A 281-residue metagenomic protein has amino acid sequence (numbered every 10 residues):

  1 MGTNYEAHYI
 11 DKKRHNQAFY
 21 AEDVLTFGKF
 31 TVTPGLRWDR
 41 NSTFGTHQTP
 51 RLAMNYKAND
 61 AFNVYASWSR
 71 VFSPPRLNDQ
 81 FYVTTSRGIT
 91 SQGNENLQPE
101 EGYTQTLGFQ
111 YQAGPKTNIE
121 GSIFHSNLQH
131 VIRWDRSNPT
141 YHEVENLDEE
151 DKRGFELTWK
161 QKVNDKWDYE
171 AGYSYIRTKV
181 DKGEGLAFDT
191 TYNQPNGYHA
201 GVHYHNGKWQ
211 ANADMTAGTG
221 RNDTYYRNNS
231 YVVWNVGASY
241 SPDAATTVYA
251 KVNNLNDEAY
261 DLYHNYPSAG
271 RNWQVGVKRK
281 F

Functional and structural regions predicted by a protein language model:
M1-K13, F44-P50, L77-V83, T90 (+6 more regions): Outer-membrane beta-barrel translocator domains and adjoining extracellular loop/strand segments of Gram-negative
M1-Y5, P34-W38, A66-R70, D79 (+4 more regions): Transmembrane beta-barrel strands of outer-membrane/channel proteins
G2-N4, I10-S42, H47-R51, Y169-E170: Surface-exposed extracellular loop regions of Gram-negative outer-membrane beta-barrel proteins
K12-R14, R70-L128, R136-K162, T190-N196 (+1 more regions): Outer-membrane beta-barrel signature, preferentially recognizing the C-terminal barrel domain of Gram-negative
A21-L25, L52-Y56, L107-Y111, L157-Q161 (+5 more regions): Residues on the lipid-exposed face of transmembrane beta-strands in outer-membrane beta-barrel proteins
T26, F30-T31, I119, F124-N127 (+2 more regions): Gram-negative outer-membrane beta-barrel transporters
T31-T33, A53, K57, N63 (+7 more regions): Membrane-spanning beta-strand positions in outer-membrane beta-barrel proteins
A66, D189-F281: Conserved C-terminal beta-signal and adjacent last beta-strands/turns of outer-membrane beta-barrel proteins
